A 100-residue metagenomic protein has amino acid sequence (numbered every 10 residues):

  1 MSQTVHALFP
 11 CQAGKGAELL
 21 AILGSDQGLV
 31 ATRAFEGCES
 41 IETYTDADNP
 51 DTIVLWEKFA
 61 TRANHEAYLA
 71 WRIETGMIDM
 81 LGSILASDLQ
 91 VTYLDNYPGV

Functional and structural regions predicted by a protein language model:
M1-S2, P98: Compositionally biased, disordered extreme N-termini, encompassing classical targeting presequences
Q3-P10, S40-L69: Short, well-ordered beta-strand segments in beta-rich or mixed alpha/beta enzyme and ligand-binding folds
P10-L23: Short, surface-exposed ligand-recognition loops at beta-strand->loop->(often short) alpha-helix junctions that present
K15-A17, A63-H65, G99: Residue-level signal for secondary-structure boundary sites
S25-E39, K58-T92: An amphipathic, aromatic/His-enriched active-site/gating alpha helix that lines ligand/cofactor pockets
T45, Y93-Y97: A general secondary-structure junction signal
N49, Y97-V100: A short acidic, often aromatic-flanked loop/helix-cap motif at beta-alpha or helix-coil junctions that lines enzyme
